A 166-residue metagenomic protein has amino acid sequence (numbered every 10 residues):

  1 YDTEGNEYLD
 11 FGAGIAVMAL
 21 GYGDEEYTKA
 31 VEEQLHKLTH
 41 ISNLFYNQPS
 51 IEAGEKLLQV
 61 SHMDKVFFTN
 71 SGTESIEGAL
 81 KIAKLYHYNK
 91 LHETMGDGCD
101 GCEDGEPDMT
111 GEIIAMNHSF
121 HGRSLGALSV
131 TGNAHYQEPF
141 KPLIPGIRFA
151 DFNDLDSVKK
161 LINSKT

Functional and structural regions predicted by a protein language model:
D2-T3: Short, acidic, Ser/Thr-enriched surface-loop or helix-capping motifs
E7-E93: Glycine-rich loop-to-alpha-helix module at the N-terminal edge of alpha/beta enzyme cores
K56-K165: PLP-dependent aspartate aminotransferase-fold enzymes
